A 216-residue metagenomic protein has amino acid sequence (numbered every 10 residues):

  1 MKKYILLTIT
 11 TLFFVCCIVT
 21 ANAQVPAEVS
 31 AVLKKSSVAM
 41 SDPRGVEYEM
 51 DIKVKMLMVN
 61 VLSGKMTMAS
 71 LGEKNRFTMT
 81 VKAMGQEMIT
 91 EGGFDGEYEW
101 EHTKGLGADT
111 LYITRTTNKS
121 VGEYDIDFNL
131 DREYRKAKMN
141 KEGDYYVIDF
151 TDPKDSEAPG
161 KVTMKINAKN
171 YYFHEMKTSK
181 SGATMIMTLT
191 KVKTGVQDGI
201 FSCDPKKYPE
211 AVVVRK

Functional and structural regions predicted by a protein language model:
M1-I9: Bacterial N-terminal signal peptides that target proteins for export
T8-C17: Bacterial N-terminal signal peptides
I18-A23: Sec/Tat signal peptide C-region and signal peptidase I cleavage site
Q24-L33, S41-D42, M88, G93-G160 (+1 more regions): Flexible, processing/modification-adjacent segments and terminal tails in exported/periplasmic/extracellular proteins
A27-G105: N-terminal mature ectodomain segment of secretory-pathway/periplasmic proteins
S70-G72, G93-F94, M139-K141, I166-A168: Generic beta-strand structural signal
E73-F77, E99, D109, Y146 (+1 more regions): Hydrophobic residues embedded in beta-strands of well-ordered beta-sheets
R135, K141-K216: Gly/Pro-enriched, hydrophobic low-complexity segments that function as extracytoplasmic propeptides/linkers
